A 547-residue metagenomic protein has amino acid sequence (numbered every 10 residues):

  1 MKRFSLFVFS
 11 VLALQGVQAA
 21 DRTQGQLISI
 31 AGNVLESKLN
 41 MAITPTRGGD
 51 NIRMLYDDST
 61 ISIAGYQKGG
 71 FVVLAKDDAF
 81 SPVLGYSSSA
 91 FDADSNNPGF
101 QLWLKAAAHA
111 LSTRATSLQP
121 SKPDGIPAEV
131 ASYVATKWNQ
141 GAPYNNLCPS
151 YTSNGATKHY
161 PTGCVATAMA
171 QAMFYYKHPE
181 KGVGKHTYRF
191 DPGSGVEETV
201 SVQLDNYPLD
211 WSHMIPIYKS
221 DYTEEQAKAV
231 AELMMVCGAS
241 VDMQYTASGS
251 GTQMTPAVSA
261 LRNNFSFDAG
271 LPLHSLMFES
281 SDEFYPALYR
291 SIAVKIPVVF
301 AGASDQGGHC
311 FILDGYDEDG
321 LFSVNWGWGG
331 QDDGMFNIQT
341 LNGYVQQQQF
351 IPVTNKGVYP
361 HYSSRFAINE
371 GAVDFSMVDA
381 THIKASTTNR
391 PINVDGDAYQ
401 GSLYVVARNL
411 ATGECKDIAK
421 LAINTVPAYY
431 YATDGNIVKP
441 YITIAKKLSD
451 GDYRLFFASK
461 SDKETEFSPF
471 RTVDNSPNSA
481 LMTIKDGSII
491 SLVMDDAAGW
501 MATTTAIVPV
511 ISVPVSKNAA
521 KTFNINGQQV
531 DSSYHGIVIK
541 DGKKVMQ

Functional and structural regions predicted by a protein language model:
M1-R22, L261: Bacterial Sec-dependent N-terminal signal peptides
M1-R3, I537-Q547: C-terminal tail/sorting-segment detector
A20-S59, Y66, V72, D78-T136 (+4 more regions): Cys-His-centered catalytic/binding microenvironment captured across papain-like cysteine peptidases and homologous
R47-K68, S259, N263-N325: Active-site-adjacent substructure of cysteine-protease-like catalytic cores
F80-S250: Active-site-adjacent structural segments surrounding the nucleophilic cysteine of cysteine proteases and isopeptidases
Q349-G371, A502-Q528: Residue-level detector of functionally pivotal "anchor" positions at catalytic/ligand-binding pockets or at interdomain
T425, K463-T504: Short beta-strand elements
D450-K463, N475-A480, D486, I537-K540: Short, aromatic- and glycine-rich surface loops/edge beta-strands on solvent-exposed regions
